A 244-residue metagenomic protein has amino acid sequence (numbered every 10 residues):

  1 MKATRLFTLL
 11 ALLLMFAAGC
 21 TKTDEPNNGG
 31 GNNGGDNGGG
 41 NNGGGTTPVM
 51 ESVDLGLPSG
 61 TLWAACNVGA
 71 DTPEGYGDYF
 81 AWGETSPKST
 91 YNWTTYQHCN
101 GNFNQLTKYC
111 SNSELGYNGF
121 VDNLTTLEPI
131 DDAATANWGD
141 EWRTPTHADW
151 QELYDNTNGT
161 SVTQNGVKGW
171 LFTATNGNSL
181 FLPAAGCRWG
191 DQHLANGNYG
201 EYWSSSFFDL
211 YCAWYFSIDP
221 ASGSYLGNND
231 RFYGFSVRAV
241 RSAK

Functional and structural regions predicted by a protein language model:
M1-T8: Bacterial N-terminal signal peptides that target proteins for export
A3, L14-E51: Bacterial Sec-dependent N-terminal signal peptides
E25-N28, N42-K244: Conserved positions within compact, well-structured domain cores
